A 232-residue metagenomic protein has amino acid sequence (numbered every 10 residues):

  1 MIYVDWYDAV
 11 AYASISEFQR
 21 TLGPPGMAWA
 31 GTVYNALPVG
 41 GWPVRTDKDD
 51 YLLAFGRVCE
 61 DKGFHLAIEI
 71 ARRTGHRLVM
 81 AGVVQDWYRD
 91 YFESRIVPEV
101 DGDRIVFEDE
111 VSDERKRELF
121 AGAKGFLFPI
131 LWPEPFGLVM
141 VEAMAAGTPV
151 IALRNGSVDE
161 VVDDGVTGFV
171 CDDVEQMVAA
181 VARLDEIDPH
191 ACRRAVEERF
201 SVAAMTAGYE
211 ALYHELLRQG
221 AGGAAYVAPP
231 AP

Functional and structural regions predicted by a protein language model:
A11-A13, M27-A81: Conserved donor-binding/catalytic core segment of Leloir-type glycosyltransferases
I68, G137-M140, V158: Short glycine/serine-rich donor-binding loops of glycosyltransferases
G82, E93-E114, E118: Nucleotide-activated donor-binding/catalytic signature segment of Leloir-type glycosyltransferases, i.e., the conserved
A121-P135, T148: Acidic donor-binding loop of glycosyltransferase active sites
A145, P149-A152: Short hydrophobic beta-strand element within catalytic cores of glycosyltransferases and related nucleotide-activated
R154-G165, F169-C171: Short acidic/histidine- and often glycine-rich active-site loop of Leloir-type glycosyltransferases that engages
F169-H190: C-terminal "capping" alpha-helix adjacent to the active site of nucleotide-linked donor transferases in cell-envelope
E186-A211, Y226-A228: A short, well-ordered alpha-helix in the C-terminal region of glycosyltransferases
